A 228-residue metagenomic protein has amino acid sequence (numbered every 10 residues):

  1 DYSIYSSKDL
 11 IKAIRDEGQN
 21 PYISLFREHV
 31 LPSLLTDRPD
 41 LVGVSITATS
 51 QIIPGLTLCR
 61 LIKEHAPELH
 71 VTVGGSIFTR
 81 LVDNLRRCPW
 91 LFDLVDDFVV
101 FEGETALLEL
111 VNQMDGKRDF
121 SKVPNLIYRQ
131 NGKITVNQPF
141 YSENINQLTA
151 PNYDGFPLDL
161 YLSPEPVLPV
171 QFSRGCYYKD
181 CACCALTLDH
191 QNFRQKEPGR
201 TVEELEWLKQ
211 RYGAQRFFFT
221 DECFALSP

Functional and structural regions predicted by a protein language model:
Y2-P139: Glycine-rich beta-alpha loop elements in corrinoid/cobalamin-binding modules across cobalamin-dependent enzymes
Y2-Y5, Y22, Y128, Y141 (+4 more regions): Sequence-level detector for tyrosine residue identity
K122, K133, N144, P164-P166: A generic structural signal for well-ordered coil/turn residues at beta-strand boundaries that shape enzyme active-site
T135-A150: Class I S-adenosyl-L-methionine
N146-P228: Radical SAM [4Fe-4S] cluster-binding motif and immediate context
